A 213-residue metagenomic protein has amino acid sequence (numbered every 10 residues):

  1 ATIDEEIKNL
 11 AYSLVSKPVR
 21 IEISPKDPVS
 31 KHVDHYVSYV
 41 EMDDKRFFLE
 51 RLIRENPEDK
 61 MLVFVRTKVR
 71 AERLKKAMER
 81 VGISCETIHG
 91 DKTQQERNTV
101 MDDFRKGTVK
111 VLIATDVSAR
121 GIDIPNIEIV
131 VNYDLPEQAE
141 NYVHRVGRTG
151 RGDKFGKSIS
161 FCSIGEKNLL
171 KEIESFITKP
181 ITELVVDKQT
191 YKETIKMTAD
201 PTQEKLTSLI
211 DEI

Functional and structural regions predicted by a protein language model:
A1-D200: Conserved helicase RecA-like core
I195-I213: Long, largely alpha-helical accessory region at the distal end of helicase-like NTP-driven motors
